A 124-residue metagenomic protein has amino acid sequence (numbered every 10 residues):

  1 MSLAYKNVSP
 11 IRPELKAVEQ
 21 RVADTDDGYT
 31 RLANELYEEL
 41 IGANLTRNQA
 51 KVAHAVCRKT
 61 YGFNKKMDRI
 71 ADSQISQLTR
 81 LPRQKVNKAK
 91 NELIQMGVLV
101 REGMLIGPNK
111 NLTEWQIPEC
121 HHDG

Functional and structural regions predicted by a protein language model:
M1-A50, H54-G124: Electropositive, intrinsically flexible nucleic-acid-contacting patches
